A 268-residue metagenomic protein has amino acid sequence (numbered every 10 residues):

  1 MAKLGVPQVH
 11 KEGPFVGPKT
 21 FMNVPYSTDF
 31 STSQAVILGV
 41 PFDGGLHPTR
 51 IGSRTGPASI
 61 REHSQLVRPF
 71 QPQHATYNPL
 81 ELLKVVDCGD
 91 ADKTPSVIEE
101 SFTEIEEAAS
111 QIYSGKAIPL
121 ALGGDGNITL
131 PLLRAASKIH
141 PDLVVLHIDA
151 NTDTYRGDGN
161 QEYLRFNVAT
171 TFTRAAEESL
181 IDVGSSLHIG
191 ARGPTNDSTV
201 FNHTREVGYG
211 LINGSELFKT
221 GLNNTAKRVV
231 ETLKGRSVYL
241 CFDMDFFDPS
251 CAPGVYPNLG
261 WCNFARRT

Functional and structural regions predicted by a protein language model:
A2-T268: Conserved alpha-helical scaffold segments that buttress catalytic/binding sites
